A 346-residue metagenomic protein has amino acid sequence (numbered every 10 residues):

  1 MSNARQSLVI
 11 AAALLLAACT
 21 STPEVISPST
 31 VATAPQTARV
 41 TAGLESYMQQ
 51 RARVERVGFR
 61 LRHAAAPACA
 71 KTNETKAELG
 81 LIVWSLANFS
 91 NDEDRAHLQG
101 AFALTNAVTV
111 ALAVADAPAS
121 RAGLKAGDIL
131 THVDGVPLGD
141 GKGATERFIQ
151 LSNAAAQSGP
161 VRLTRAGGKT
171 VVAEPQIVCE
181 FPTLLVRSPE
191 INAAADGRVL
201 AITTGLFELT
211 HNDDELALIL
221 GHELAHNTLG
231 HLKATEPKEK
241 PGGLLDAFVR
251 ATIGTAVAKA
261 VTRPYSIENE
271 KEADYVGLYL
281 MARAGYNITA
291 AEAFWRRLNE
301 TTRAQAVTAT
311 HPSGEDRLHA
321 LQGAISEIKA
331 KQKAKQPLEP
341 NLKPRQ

Functional and structural regions predicted by a protein language model:
L15-A18: C-terminal motif of bacterial Sec signal peptides marking the signal peptidase cleavage site
T22-K76, T255-T310: Short helix/loop segments within enzyme catalytic domains that coordinate or immediately flank catalytic cofactors
T41-V108, E174, L185, P189: PDZ/PDZ-like peptide-tail recognition elements
D94-A113, I129-T131, P182-D213: Active-site scaffold of zinc-dependent metalloenzymes
A119-G143: Conserved PDZ fold ligand-binding element
E146-L184: PDZ-domain C-terminal substructure recognizer with occasional recognition of PDZ-binding tails
L206-E215, E223-P241: Catalytic Zn2+-binding segment of zinc metalloproteases
L232-A258: Post-HEXXH active-site segment of zinc metalloproteases
